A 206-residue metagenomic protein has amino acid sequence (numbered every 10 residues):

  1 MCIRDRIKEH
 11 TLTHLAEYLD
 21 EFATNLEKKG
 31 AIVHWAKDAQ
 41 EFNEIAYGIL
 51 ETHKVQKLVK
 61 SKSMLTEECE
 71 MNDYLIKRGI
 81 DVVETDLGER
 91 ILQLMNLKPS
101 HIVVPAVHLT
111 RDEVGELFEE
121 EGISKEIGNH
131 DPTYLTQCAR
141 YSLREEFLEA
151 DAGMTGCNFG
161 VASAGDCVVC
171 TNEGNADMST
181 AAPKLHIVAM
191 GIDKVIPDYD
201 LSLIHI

Functional and structural regions predicted by a protein language model:
M1-I3, I204-I206: Conserved small/polar residues in nucleotide/adenosyl-binding loops
I3-R78, D86: N-terminal leader/transition segments
E9, F42, V55-S61, I102-P105 (+2 more regions): Short hydrophobic beta-strand segments
A16-A23, I91-Q93, E113-E121: Short, compositionally biased low-complexity segments
H34-K37, V59-S61, V82-D86, G153-G156 (+2 more regions): General beta-strand structural signal in soluble alpha/beta enzymes
A39, G88, E173-N175: Short glycine-enriched loops at secondary-structure junctions
C69-N72, I80-V114: Long, charge-dense
P105-E119, S124, H130-I204: Catalytic cores of enzyme domains
